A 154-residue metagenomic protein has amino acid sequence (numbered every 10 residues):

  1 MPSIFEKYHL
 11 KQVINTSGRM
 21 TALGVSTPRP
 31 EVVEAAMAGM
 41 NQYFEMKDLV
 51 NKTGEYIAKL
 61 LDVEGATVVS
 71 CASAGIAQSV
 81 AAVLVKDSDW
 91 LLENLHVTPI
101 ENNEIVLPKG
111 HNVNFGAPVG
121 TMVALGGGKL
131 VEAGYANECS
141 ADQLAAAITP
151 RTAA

Functional and structural regions predicted by a protein language model:
M1-Y43: N-terminal "arm"/small-domain region of PLP-dependent enzymes with the aminotransferase-like
I14-T16, M46, V50, T67-S70 (+2 more regions): General beta-strand structural signal in soluble alpha/beta enzymes
R29-A74, A82, W90: Conserved N-terminal alpha-helix of the aminotransferase class I/II PLP-enzyme fold
K86-H111: Conserved PLP-anchoring active-site segment centered on the Schiff-base-forming lysine
H96, N114-M122, A145: Active-site-proximal loop->helix
G110-V113, A136: Short glycine-enriched loops at secondary-structure junctions
T121-V131: Short helix-loop-beta junction
N137-A154: Active-site phosphate-binding strand-loop segment of PLP-dependent enzymes
